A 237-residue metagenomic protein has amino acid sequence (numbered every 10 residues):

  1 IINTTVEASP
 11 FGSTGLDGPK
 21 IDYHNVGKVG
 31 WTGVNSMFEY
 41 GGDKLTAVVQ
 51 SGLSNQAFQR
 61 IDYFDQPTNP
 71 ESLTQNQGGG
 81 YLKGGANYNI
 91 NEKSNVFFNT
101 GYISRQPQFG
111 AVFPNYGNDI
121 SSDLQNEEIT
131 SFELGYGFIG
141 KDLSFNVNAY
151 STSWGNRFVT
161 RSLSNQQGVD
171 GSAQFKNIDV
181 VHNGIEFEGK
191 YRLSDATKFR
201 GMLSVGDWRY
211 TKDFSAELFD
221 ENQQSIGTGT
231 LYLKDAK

Functional and structural regions predicted by a protein language model:
I2-N91: Signature of Gram-negative outer-membrane beta-barrel scaffolds
T4, V49-N55, F98-Y102, V147-S151 (+1 more regions): Transmembrane beta-barrel strands of outer-membrane/channel proteins
G12, A57-D62, E92-E133, S144 (+2 more regions): Surface-exposed extracellular loop regions of Gram-negative outer-membrane beta-barrel proteins, predominantly
G18-N25, Y63-L73, Y116-D123, S131 (+3 more regions): Extracellular loop and loop/strand-boundary signature of outer-membrane beta-barrel proteins
K28-T32, N76-G80, E128-F132, I139-K141 (+2 more regions): Residues that define the transmembrane beta-barrel architecture of outer-membrane proteins
V34-Y40, L53, G84-Y88, L134-F138 (+3 more regions): Residues on the lipid-exposed face of transmembrane beta-strands in outer-membrane beta-barrel proteins
K44-V49, K93-V96, D142-F145, D195-F199: Repeated loop/turn-to-beta-strand initiation elements of outer-membrane beta-barrel proteins
S151-S153, F175-K237: Gram-negative outer-membrane beta-barrel transporters
